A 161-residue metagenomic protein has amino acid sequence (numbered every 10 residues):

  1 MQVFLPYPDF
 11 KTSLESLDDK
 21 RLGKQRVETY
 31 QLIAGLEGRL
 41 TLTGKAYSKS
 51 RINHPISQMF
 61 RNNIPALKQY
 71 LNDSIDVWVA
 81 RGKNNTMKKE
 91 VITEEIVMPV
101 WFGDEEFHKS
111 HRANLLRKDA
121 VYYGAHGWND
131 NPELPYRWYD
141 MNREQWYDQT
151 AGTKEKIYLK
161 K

Functional and structural regions predicted by a protein language model:
M1-K161: Expand to "…catalyze enediolate/carbanion chemistry for C-C bond making/breaking, isomerization, decarboxylation
